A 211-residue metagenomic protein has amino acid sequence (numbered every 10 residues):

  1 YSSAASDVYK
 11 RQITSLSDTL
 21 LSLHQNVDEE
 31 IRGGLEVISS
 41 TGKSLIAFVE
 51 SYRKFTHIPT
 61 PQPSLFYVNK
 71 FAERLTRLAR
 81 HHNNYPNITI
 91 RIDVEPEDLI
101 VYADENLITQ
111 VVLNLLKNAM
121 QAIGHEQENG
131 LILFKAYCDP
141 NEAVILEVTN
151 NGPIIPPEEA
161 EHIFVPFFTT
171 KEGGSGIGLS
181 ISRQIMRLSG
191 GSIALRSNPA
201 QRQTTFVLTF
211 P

Functional and structural regions predicted by a protein language model:
Y1-A5, Y9: Single conserved hydrophobic/aromatic residue that forms the stacking wall/gate of nucleotide- or nucleobase-binding
K10-K43: Histidine phosphotransfer helical core of two-component systems
I58-P61, I100-A103, T170: Conserved micro-motifs of the catalytic ATP-binding
T89-L99: Conserved catalytic submotifs in the C-terminal HATPase_c
I155-F167: Short conserved segment of the HATPase_c
G178, S182: Short alpha-helical Gxxx[C/S/T] motif in the catalytic ATP-binding
M186-R187: Detector for a conserved hydrophobic position within an alpha-helical segment of the HATPase_c
